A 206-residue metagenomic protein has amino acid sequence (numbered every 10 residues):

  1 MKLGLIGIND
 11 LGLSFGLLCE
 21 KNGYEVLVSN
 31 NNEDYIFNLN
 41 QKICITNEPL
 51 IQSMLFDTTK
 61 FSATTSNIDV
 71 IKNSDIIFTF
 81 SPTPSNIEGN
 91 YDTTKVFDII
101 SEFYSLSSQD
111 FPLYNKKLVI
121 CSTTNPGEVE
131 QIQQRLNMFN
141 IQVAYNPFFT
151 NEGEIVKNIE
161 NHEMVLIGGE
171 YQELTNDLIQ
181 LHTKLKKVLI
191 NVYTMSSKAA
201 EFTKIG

Functional and structural regions predicted by a protein language model:
M1-C44, S62-S66: NAD(P)+-binding Rossmann beta1-loop-alpha1 motif at the extreme N-terminus of oxidoreductases
S29, I51, T64-N67, A144-N146 (+1 more regions): Conserved beta-strand termini and adjacent loop/short-helix elements that scaffold enzyme active sites in alpha/beta
I43-A63: N-terminal glycine-rich dinucleotide-binding loop that anchors FAD/FMN and/or NAD(P) in oxidoreductases
S74: An anion/phosphate-binding loop that grips the pyrophosphate of nucleotide cofactors and donors
T79-P82, C121, G168: Short, well-ordered coil/turn residues at beta-beta hairpins and beta-strand->alpha-helix junctions within
P82-I87, K198-E201: A short, flexible beta-alpha/helix-coil linker loop
P84-E154: Rossmann-like NAD(P)(H) cofactor-binding subdomain of soluble oxidoreductases
I132-A144, I155-G206: Internal alpha-helical scaffold of NAD(P)-dependent oxidoreductase catalytic cores
